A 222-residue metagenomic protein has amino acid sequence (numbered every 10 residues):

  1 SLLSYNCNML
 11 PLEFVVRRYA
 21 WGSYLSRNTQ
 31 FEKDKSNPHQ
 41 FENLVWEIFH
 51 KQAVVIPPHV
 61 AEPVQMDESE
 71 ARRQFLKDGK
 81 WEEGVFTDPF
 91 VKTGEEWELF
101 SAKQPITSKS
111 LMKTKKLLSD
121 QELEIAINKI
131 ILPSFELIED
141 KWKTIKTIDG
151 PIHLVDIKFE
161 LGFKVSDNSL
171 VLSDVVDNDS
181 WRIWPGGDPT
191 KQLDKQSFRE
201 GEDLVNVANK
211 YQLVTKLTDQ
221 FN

Functional and structural regions predicted by a protein language model:
S1-D156, F163-V165, S169-N222: Acidic/polar, glycine-anchored loop/turn motif associated with catalytic or activation segments that engage anionic
